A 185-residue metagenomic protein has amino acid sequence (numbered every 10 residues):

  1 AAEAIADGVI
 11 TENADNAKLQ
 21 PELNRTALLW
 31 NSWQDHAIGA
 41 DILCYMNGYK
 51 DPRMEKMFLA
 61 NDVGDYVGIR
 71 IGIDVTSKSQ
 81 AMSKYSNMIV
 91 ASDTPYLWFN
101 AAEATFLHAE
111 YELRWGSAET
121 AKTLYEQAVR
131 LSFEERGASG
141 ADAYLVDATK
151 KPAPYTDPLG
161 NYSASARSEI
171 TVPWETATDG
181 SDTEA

Functional and structural regions predicted by a protein language model:
A1-G140, G180-T183: Structured, solvent-exposed acidic/aromatic patches
F133, G137-G140, L145-A185: C-terminal functional modules
